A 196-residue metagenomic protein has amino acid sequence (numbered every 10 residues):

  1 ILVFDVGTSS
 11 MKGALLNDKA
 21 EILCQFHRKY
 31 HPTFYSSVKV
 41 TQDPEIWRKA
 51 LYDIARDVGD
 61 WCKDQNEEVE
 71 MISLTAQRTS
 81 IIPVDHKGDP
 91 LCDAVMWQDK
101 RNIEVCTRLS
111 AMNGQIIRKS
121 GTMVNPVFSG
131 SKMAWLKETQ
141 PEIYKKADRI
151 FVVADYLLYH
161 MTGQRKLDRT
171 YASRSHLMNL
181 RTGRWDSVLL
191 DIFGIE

Functional and structural regions predicted by a protein language model:
I1-C92, R118, K146: N-terminal glycine/serine-rich phosphate-binding loop of ATP-dependent small-molecule kinases, especially carbohydrate
V6-T8, I116-E196: Gly/Ser/Thr-rich active-site cleft segment
P44-W47, L51, N102, S129 (+1 more regions): Conserved donor sugar-nucleotide recognition element shared by glycan-biosynthetic enzymes
W61-M96, M123-V127, L158-N179: Short beta-strand-loop/turn "lid" adjacent to the catalytic site in phosphate-handling enzymes
D85, S110, Q140: Short, flexible helix/strand-to-coil boundary loops that buttress conserved ligand/catalytic motifs in alpha/beta
D99: Carbohydrate-associated surface elements
E104-L109: Pocket-flanking alpha-helical
N113: A short beta-strand-loop micro-motif that forms or neighbors metal/cofactor- and ligand-binding patches at active-site
